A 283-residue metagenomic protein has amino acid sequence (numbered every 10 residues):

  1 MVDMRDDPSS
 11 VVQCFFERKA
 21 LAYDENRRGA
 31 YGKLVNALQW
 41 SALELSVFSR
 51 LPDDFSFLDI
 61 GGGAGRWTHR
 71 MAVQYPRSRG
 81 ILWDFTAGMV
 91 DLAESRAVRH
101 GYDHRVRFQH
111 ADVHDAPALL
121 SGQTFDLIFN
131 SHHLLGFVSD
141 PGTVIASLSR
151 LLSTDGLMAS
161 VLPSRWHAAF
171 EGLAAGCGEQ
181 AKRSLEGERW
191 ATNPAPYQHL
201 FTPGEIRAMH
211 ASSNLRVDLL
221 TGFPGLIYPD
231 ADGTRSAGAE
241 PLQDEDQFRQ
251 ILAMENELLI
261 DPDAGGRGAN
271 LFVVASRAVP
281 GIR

Functional and structural regions predicted by a protein language model:
V2-P52, R66, R70, A231: Conserved class I S-adenosyl-L-methionine
L58, G65-D115: Class I SAM-dependent methyltransferase SAM/SAH-binding core
A118-L127: A short acidic, Gly/Pro-enriched loop at the edge of an enzyme's catalytic core that lines a small-molecule cofactor
L127-D140: A short SAM/SAH-binding and catalytic strip from SAM-dependent methyltransferases
G142-L157: A short glycine-rich, Lys/Arg-flanked "PGG" loop and its adjoining helix->strand segment in the class I
L157-L185: Conserved class I S-adenosyl-L-methionine
R189-E205: Acceptor-substrate binding/catalytic loop of class I
L219-R283: A C-terminal cap/extension of S-adenosyl-L-methionine-dependent methyltransferases that defines the acceptor-substrate
